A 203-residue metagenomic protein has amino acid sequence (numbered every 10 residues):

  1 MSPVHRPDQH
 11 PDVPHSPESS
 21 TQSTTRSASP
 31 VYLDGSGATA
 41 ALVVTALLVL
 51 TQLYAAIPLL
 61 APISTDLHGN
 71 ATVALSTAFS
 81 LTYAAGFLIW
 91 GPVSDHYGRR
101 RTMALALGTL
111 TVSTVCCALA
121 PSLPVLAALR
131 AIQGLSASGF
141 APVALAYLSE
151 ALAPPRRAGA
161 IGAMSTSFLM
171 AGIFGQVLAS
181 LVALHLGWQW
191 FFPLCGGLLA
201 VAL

Functional and structural regions predicted by a protein language model:
M1-V49: Cytosolic juxtamembrane N-terminal segment immediately preceding the first transmembrane helix of multi-pass
G37, A41-T72, W90: Extracytoplasmic
Y54, S80-L88, G172-I173: Residue-level signature of mid-helix packing/kink "hotspots" within the transmembrane helices of 12-pass Major
A85-P121: Conserved MFS/SLC helix-loop-helix module at the cytosolic interface between two early adjacent transmembrane helices
S113-C116, P124-Q133: Paired small-residue
L129-L169: Cytoplasmic helix-loop-helix junction between adjacent transmembrane helices in 12-TM secondary transporters
P155, G162-L203: Helix-loop-helix hairpin linking two adjacent transmembrane segments in secondary transporters
